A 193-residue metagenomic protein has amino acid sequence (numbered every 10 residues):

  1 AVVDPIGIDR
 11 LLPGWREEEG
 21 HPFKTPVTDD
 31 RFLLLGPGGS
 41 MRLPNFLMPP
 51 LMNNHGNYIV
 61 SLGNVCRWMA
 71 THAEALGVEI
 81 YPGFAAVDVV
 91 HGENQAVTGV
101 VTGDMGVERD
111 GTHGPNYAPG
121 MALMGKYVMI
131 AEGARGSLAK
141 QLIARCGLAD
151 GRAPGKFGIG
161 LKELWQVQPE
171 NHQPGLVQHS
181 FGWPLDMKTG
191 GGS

Functional and structural regions predicted by a protein language model:
A1, K24, N57-S61, A134 (+1 more regions): Catalytic cores of large soluble enzymes that bind and process phosphate-bearing ligands
A1, M41, V90-G92: Short, solvent-exposed polar/charged micro-motifs at secondary-structure junctions
A1-G39: N-terminal FAD cofactor-binding segment of flavoenzymes
A1-V2, P44-N45, K140-I143: Short, solvent-exposed loop/turn and secondary-structure capping segments
I6, S40-M41, P50, E132 (+1 more regions): Flexible loop/turn segments at secondary-structure boundaries
L34-G36, N45, E163: Pocket-edge structural micro-motifs
M41-L62, T71, G99: Helix-loop-beta segment of a Rossmann-like dinucleotide-binding subdomain
G63, R67-W68, H72-S193: Predominantly flavin-linked oxidoreductase catalytic cores and closely associated redox partners
